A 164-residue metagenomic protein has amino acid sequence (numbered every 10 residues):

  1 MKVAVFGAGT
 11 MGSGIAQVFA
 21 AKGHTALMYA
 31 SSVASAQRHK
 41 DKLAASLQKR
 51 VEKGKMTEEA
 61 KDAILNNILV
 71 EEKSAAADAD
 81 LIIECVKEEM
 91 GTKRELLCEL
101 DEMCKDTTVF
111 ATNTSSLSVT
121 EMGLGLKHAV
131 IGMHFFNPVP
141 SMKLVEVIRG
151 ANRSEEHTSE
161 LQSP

Functional and structural regions predicted by a protein language model:
M1-K49, K53: NAD(P)+-binding Rossmann beta1-loop-alpha1 motif at the extreme N-terminus of oxidoreductases
Q17-A20, D101, G123: A structural alpha-helix within SAM-dependent methyltransferase catalytic domains
A20-A21, A76, P138-M142: Short, flexible turn/loop "capping" segments at secondary-structure junctions
G23, N67, T107, K127-A129: A generic structural signal for alpha->beta connector loops
L27, L69, I83, I131-M133: Hydrophobic/aromatic beta-strand patches that form the interior of the parallel beta-sheet core in alpha/beta enzyme
S35-R38, K49-V109, L117-T120: Rossmann-like NAD(P)-binding element
V109-S159: Rossmann-fold dinucleotide-binding core
E160-P164: Positively charged, low-complexity/disordered segments
